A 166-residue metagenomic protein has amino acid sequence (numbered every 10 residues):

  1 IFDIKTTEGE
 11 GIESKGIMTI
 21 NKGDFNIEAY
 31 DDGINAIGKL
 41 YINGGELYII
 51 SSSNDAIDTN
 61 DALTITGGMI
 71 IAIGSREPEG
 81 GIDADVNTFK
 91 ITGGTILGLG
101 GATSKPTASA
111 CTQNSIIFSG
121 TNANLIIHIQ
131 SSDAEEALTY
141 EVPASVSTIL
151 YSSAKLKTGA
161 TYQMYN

Functional and structural regions predicted by a protein language model:
I1-N166: A composition-driven surface/loop motif
